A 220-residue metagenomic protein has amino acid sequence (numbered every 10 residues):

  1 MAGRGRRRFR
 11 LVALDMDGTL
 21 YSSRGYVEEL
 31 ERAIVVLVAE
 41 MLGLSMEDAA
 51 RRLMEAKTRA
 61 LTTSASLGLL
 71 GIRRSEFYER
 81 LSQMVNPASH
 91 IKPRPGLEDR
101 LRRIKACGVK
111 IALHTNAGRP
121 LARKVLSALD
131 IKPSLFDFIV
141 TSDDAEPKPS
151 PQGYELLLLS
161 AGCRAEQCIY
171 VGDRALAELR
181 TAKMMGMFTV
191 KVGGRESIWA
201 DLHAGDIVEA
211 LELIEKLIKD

Functional and structural regions predicted by a protein language model:
M1-V12, E98, R102-K105, V109-D220: Asp-based, Mg2+/Mn2+-dependent phosphohydrolase catalytic module
R4-D99, R103-C107, G118-R123: N-terminal helical cap/lid subdomain that shapes the substrate entry/recognition surface in HAD-like hydrolases
